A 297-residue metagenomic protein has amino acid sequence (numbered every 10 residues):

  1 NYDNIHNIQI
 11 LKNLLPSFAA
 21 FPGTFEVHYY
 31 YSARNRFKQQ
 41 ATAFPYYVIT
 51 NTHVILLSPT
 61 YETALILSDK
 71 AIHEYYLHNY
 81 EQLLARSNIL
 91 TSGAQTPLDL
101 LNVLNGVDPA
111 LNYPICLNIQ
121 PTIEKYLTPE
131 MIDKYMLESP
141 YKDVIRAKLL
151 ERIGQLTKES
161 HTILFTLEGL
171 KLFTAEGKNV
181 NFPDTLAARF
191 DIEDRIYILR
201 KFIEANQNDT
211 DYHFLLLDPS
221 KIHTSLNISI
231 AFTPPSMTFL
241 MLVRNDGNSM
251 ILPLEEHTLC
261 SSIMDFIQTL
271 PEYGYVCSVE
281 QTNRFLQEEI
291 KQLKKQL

Functional and structural regions predicted by a protein language model:
N1-V279, L286: Hydrophobic protein-protein interaction segments
Q287-L297: Non-catalytic regulatory/interaction regions at protein termini and inter-domain linkers
